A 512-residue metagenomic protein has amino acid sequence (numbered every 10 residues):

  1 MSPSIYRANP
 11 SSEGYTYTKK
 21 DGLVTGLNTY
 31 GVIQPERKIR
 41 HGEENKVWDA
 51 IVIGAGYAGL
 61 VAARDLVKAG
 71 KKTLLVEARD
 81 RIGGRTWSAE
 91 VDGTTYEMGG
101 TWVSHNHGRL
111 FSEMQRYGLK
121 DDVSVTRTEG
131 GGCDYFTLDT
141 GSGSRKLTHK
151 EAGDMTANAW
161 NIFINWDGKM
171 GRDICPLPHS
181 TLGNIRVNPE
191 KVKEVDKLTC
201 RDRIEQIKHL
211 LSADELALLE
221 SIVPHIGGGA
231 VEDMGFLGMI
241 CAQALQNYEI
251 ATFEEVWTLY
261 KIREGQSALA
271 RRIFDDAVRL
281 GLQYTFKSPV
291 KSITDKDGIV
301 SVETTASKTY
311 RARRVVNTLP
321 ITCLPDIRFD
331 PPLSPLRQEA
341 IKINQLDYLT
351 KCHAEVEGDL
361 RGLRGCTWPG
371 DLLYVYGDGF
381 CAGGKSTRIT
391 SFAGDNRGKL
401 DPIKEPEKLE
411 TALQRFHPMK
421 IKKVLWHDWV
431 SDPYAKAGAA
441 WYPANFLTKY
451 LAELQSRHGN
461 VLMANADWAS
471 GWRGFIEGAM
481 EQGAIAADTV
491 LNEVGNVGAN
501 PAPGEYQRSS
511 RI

Functional and structural regions predicted by a protein language model:
S2-E36, I299, G365-I512: Conserved flavin/dinucleotide-binding core of flavoenzymes
S2-I5, S11-T18, V125-M234: Mobile amphipathic helical/loop "lid" adjacent to a hydrophobic cofactor/ligand pocket
N45-L75: N-terminal Rossmann-like FAD-binding beta1-loop-alpha1 element of flavoenzymes
K46-W48, T305-R314: Core beta-strand elements of the Rossmann-like FAD/NAD(P) dinucleotide-binding domain in flavoenzyme oxidoreductases
V67-V91: Glycine-rich FAD pyrophosphate-binding loop
S180-P289, T318, R328: Active-site/ligand-binding neighborhood in enzyme catalytic cores
F286-V300: A conserved short coil-to-beta-strand element within the FAD-binding core of flavoproteins
V315-L336: Flavin (primarily FAD) binding-site architecture
